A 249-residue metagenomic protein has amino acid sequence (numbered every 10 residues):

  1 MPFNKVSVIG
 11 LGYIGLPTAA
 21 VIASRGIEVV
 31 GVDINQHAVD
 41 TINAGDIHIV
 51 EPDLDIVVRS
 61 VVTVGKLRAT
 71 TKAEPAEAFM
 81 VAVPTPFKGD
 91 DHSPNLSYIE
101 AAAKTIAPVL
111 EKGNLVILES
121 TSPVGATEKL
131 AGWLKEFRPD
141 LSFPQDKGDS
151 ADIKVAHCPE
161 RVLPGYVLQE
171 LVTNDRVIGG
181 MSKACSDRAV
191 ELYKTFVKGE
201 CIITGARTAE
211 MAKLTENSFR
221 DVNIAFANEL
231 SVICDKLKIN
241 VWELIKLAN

Functional and structural regions predicted by a protein language model:
M1-N249: Structural/interface elements that position substrates and couple domains in central-metabolism enzymes
